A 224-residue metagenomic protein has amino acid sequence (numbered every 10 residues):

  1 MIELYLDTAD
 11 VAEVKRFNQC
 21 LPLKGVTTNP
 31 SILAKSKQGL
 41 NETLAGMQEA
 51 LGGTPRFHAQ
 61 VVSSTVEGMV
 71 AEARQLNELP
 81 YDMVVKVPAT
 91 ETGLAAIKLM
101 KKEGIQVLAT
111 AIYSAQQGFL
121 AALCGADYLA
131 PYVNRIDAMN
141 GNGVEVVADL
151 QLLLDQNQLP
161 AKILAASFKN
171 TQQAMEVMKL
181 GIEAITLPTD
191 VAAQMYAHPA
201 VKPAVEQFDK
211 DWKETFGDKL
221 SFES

Functional and structural regions predicted by a protein language model:
I2-K15, C20-L23, T28-L99, V133: Active-site beta->alpha loop and helix N-cap motifs at the rims of alpha/beta catalytic domains
A12-C20, G68-E72, L76, A96 (+2 more regions): Catalytic cores of alpha/beta
L21-G25, L79-M83, L99-L108, L123-A130 (+1 more regions): Glycine-enriched alpha-helix->loop->beta-strand junction motifs that scaffold or abut catalytic
N29, V85, A121, V177 (+1 more regions): Conserved, mostly hydrophobic/aromatic
P30-L33, A111, Y128-M139, G181-V201: Glycine-rich phosphate-binding active-site loops on the catalytic face of alpha/beta enzymes
K35-G46, T65-A71, V87-E103, S114-L120 (+4 more regions): Active-site-adjacent beta->alpha loops and helix N-cap segments on the catalytic face of soluble alpha/beta enzymes
N41-F57, L94-V107, V144-I163, E206-F222: Alpha-helix-loop-beta-strand connector modules within alpha/beta enzyme cores
L154-S224: C-terminal alpha-helical cap/extension of soluble enzyme domains
